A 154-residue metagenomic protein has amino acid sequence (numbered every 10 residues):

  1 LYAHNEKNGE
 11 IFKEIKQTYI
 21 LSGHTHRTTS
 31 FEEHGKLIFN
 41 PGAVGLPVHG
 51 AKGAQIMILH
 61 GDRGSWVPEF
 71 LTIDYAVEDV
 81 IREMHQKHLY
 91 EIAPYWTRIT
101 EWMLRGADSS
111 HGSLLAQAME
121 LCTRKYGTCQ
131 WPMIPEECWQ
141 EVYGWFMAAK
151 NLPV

Functional and structural regions predicted by a protein language model:
L1-Y19: Conserved catalytic scaffold of divalent metal-dependent phosphoesterases
E6, I11, H24, G42-G45: Residue-level detector of functional hotspots within protein domains
T18-H26, I38-G42: Active-site neighborhood of phospho(di)ester-bond hydrolases with catalytic His/Asp-centered motifs
T28-S30: Residue-level recognition of beta-strand microenvironments
E33-P41, G45-V154: Acidic, His/Gly-rich catalytic cores of divalent-metal-dependent hydrolytic chemistry
